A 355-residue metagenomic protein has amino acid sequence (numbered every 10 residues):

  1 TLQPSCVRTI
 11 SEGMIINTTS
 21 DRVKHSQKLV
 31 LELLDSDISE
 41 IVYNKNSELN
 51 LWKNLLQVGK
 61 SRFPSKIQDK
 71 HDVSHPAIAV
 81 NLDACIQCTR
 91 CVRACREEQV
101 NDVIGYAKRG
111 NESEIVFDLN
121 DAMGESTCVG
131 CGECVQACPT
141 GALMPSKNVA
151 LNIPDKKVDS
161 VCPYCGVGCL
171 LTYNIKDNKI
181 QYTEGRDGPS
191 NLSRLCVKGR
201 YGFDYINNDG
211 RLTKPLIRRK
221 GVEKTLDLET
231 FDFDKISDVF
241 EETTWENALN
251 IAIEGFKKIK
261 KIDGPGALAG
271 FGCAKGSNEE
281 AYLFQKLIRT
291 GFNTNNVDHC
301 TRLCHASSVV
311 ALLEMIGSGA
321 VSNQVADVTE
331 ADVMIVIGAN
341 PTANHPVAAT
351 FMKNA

Functional and structural regions predicted by a protein language model:
T1-E12, S26: N-terminal cofactor/phosphate-binding cores enriched in small/glycine residues, especially glycine-rich loops such as
G13-D37, I41-A355: N-terminal export/assembly segments and adjacent metallocofactor-ligating motifs of anaerobic energy-metabolism
